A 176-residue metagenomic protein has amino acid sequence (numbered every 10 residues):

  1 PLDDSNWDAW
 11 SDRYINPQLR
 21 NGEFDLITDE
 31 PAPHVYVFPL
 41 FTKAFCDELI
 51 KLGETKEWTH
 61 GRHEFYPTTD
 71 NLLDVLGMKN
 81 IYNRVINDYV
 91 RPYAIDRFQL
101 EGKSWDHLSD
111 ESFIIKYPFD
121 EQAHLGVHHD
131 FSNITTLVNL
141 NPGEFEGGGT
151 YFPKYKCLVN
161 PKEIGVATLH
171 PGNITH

Functional and structural regions predicted by a protein language model:
L2, D12-D106: Non-heme Fe(II)/2-oxoglutarate
I95-T175: Catalytic core of non-heme Fe(II) oxygenases with the double-stranded beta-helix
